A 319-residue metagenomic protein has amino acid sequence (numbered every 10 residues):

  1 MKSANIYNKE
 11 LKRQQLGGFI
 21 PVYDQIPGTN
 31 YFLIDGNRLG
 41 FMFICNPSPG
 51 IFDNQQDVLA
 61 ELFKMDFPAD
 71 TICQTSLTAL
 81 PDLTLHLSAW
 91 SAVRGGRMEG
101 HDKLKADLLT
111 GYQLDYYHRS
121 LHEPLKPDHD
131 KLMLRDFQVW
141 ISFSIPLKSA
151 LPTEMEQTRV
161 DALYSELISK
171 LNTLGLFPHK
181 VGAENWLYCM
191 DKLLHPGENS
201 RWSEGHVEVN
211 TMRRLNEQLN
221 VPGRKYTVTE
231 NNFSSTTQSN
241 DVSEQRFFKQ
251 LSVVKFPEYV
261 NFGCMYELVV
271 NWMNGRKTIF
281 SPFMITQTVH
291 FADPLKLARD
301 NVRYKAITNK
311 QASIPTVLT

Functional and structural regions predicted by a protein language model:
M1-T319: Extended, folded cores of ATP/NTP-driven motor/assembly subunits in large transport and secretion machines
